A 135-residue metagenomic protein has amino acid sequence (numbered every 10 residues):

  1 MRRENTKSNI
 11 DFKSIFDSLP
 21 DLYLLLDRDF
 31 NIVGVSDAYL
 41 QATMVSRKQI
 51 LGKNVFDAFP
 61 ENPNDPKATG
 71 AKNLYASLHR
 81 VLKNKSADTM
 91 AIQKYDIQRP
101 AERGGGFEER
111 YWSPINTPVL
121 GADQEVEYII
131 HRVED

Functional and structural regions predicted by a protein language model:
M1-D11, E125, E134-D135: PAS-associated C-terminal cap
T6-R28, V33-A42: Sensory modules in modular signal-transduction proteins
D29, A122-D123: Residue-level recognition of short loop/turn positions
Y39-L51: PAS/PAS-like sensory domain cap-loop motif
Q49-T69, A76, R80: PAS-family sensory/regulatory domains
A71, R80-Q93, R110-W112: PAS/PAS-like sensory domains
Q93-F107, L120-G121: PAS-family sensory domains
P114-P118, Q124-D135: PAS-family sensory domains
